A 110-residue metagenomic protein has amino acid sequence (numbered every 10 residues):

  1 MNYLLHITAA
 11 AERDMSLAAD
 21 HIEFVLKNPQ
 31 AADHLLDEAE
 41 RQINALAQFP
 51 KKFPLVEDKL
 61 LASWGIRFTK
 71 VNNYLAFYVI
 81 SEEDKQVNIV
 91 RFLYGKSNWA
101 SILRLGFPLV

Functional and structural regions predicted by a protein language model:
M1-E38: Arg/Lys-rich, positively charged N-terminal/basic patches that mediate binding to nucleic acids
L4-H6, H34-A47, S63-K70: PIN-domain endoribonuclease scaffold, especially VapC-family toxins
D20, L61, L103-G106: Short, glycine/charged-enriched secondary-structure capping and boundary segments
K27, N44, Q48-K52, Y74 (+1 more regions): Generic structural signal for secondary-structure transition and capping sites
F49-E83: Basic/aromatic recognition patch in beta-strand/loop cores that engages polyanionic ligands
V71-L75, V79-V110: Enriched for short, Lys/Arg-rich terminal
